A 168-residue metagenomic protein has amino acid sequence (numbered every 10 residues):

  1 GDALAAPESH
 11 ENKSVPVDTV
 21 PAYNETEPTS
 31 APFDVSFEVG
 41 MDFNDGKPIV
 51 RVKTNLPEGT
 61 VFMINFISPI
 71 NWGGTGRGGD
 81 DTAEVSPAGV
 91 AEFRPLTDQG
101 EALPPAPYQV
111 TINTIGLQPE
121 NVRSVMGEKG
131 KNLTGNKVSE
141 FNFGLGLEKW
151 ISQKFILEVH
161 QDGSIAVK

Functional and structural regions predicted by a protein language model:
A3-D42, K168: N-terminal low-complexity, Pro/Thr/Ser-rich intrinsically disordered segments that act as propeptides or flexible
N24-P28, R51, G74: Generic structural signal for short, flexible, solvent-exposed coil/loop and linker residues
S30-F37, N44, N55-I156, H160-K168: Ser/Thr-rich low-complexity repeats and stalk/linker segments
F43-I49: Short coil/turn motif common to extracellular beta-sandwich-like domains
I49-N55: Short edge beta-strand/loop segments characteristic of extracellular beta-sandwich folds
